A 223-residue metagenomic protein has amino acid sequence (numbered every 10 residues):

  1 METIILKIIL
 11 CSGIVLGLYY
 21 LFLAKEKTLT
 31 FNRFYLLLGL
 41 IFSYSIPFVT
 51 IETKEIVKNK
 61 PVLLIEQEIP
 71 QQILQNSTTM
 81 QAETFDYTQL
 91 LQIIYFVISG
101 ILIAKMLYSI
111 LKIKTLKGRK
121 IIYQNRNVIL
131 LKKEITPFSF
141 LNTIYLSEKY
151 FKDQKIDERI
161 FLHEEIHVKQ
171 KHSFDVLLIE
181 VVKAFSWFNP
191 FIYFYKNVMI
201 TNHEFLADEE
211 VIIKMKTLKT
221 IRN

Functional and structural regions predicted by a protein language model:
M1-I14, L23-K25, L29-I103, Y108 (+2 more regions): Hydrophobic membrane-embedded segments
Y19, L23, A104-K112, H167 (+2 more regions): Membrane-water interface at transmembrane helix exits
K25-L29, I129, Q154-K155, I192-L206: Active-site metal-coordination segments of metallo-dependent hydrolases
L36, Y95, N142, H163 (+1 more regions): Divalent metal-coordination and catalytic microenvironments
I129-Q154: Active-site scaffold of zinc-dependent metalloenzymes
E158-I179, A207-D208: Active-site recognition of the HExxH zinc-binding catalytic motif
K169-Q170, F194-N223: Short helix/loop segments within enzyme catalytic domains that coordinate or immediately flank catalytic cofactors
Q170-I200: A Zn2+-metalloprotease active-site environment signal
